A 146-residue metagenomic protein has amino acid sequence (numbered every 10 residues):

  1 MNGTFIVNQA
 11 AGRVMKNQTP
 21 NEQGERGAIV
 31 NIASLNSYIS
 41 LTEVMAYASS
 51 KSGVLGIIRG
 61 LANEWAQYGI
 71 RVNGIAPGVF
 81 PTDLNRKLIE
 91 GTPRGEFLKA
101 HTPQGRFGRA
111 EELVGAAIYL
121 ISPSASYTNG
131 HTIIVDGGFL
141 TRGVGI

Functional and structural regions predicted by a protein language model:
M1-Q23, A62-N63, S122: Amphipathic alpha-helical dimer-interface segment in Rossmann-like NAD(P)H-dependent oxidoreductases
N8, S50, I58: Active-site helix of classical SDR
S34: Residue(s) in the substrate-gating loop at a strand-loop-helix junction that position the organic substrate next
I39, I118, N129-I146: Short C-terminal tail/terminal secondary-structure segment of NAD(P)H-dependent dehydrogenase/reductase domains
I39-M45, G105, P123: Active-site loop immediately N-terminal to the catalytic Tyr-X3-Lys motif of short-chain dehydrogenase/reductase
S40-V44, A66-Q67, V144: Active-site "substrate specificity/gating" loop of NAD(P)-dependent dehydrogenases, especially the short-chain
A66, R71, T128-G130: Short, small/polar-rich loop/turn modules that mediate ligand/substrate recognition or access, typified
T102-L113: A conserved structural motif in NAD(P)-dependent oxidoreductases
